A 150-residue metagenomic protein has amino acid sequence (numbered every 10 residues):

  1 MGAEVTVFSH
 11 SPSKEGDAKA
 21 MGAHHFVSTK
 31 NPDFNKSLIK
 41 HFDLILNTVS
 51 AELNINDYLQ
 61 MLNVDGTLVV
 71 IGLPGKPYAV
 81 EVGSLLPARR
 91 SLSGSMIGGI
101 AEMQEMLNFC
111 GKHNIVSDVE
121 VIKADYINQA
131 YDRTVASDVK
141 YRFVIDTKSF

Functional and structural regions predicted by a protein language model:
M1-D57: Adenosine-nucleotide cofactor-binding segment
A3, G66-T67: Glycine-centered, small-residue-biased loops immediately flanking beta-strands in adenine/cofactor-binding cores
S11, P74, G98: Residues in the short beta-alpha loop(s) of Rossmann-like NAD(P)-binding domains
P12, I100-F150: C-terminal hydrophobic helical "lid"/dimerization subdomain of Rossmann-like NAD(P)H-dependent oxidoreductases
D17, D57-Q60, S84, F109 (+1 more regions): Well-formed, non-transmembrane alpha-helical positions, independent of function
A51-E52, P74-G75, F150: Short glycine-rich anion-binding loops that position phosphate/pyrophosphate groups of nucleotides and phosphorylated
L62-V64: Helix-to-beta-strand junctions that scaffold the AdoMet/dcAdoMet cofactor pocket in Class I SAM-dependent enzymes
T67-V69, V80-E120: Rossmann-fold dehydrogenase core element
